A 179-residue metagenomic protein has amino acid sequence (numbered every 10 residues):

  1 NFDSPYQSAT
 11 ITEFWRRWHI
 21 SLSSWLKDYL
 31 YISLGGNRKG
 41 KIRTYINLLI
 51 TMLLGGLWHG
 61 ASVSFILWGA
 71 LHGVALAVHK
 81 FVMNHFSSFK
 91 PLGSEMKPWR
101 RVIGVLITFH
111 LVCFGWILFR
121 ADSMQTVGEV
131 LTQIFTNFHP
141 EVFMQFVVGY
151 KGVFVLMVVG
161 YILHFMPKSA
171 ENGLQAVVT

Functional and structural regions predicted by a protein language model:
S4, S8-S24, D28-T179: Non-catalytic, membrane-anchoring transmembrane segments at the edges
